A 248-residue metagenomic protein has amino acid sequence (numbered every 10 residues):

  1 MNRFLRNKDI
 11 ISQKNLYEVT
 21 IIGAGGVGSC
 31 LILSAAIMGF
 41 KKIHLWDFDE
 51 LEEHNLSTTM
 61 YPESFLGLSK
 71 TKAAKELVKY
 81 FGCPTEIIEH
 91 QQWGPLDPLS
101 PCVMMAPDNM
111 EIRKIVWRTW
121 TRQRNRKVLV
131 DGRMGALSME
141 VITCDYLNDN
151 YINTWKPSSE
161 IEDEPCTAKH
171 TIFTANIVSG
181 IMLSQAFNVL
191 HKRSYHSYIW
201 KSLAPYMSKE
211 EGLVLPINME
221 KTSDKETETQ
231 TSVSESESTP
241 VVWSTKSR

Functional and structural regions predicted by a protein language model:
M1-E18: Glycine/serine-rich phosphate-binding loop and adjoining beta1-alpha1 elements at the start of nucleotide-handling
N15-F40, H44-E50: Glycine-rich adenosine-cofactor-binding loop
L16-E18, P98-C102, A106-R248: Glycine-rich phosphate/adenylate-binding loop
I22-G25, W46, H90, M105-D108 (+1 more regions): Short His-Asn-centered micro-motif
I32-S34, S57-T58, I115-R118: Short amphipathic alpha-helical segments
F40-C83: Glycine-rich phosphate-binding loop and adjoining beta1-alpha1-beta2 segment of Rossmann-like nucleotide-binding folds
S69-C102, P107-M110: A structured beta-alpha segment of the ubiquitous adenosine-cofactor-binding alpha/beta core
